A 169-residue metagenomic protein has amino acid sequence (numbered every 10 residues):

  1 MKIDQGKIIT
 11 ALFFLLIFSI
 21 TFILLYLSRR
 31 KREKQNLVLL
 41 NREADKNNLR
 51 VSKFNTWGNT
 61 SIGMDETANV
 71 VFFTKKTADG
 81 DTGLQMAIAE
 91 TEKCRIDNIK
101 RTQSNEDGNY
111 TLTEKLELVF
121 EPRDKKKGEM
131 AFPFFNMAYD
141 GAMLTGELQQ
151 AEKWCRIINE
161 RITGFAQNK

Functional and structural regions predicted by a protein language model:
M1-K2: N-terminal hydrophobic targeting signals that begin at the initiator methionine
Q5-F72: Anionic N-terminal interaction surfaces
W57-G58, D81, T113-L116: Short, surface-exposed coil-to-beta transition loops
E66, I88, T113-K115: Short connector loops at helix/strand junctions that flank enzyme active sites, especially segments positioning acidic
N69-T74, L116-F120: Short polybasic amphipathic segments
F72-Q85: Short aromatic-glycine motifs in intrinsically disordered, low-complexity regions
L84-I96: Structured surface patches comprising rigid loops and adjacent beta-strands/short helices at the edges of well-ordered
C94-K169: Acidic, Ser/Thr- and proline-rich intrinsically disordered linker/docking segments of eukaryotic scaffolds
